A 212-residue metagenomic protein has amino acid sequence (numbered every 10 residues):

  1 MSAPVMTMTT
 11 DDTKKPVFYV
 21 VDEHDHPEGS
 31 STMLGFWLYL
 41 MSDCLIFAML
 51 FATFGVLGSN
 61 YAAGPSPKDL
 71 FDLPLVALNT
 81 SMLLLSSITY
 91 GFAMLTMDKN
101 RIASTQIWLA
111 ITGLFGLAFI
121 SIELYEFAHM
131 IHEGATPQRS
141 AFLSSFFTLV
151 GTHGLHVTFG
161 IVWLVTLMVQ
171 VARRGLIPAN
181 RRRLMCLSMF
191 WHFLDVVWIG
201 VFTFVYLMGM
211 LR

Functional and structural regions predicted by a protein language model:
M1-R212: ...captures the hydrophobic TM-helix bundle architecture rather than a specific catalytic motif, and can also fire on
